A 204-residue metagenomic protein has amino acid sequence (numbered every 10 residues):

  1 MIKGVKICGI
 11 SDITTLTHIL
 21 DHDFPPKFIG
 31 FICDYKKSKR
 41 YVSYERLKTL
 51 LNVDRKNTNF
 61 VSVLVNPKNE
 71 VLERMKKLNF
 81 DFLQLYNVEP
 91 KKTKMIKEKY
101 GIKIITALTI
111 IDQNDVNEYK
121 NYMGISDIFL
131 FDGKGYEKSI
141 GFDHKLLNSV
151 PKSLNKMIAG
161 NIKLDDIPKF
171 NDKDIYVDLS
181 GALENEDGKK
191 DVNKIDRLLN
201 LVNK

Functional and structural regions predicted by a protein language model:
M1-K204: Conserved N-terminal beta1-alpha1 strand-loop-helix module at the mouth
